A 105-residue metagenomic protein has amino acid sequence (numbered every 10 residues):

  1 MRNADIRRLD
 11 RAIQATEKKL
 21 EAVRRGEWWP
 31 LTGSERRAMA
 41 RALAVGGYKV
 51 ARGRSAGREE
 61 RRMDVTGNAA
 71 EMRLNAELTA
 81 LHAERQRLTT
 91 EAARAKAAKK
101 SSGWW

Functional and structural regions predicted by a protein language model:
M1-S34, N68-A80: Short, charge/polar-rich alpha-helical segments
D10-A12, T66-W105: Charged, polyampholytic interaction/assembly segments that form long, compositionally biased interfaces
A12, R36-A38, G47, L88: Generic signature of intrinsically disordered, low-complexity, basic-rich segments and short cationic peptides
E17, A40-A42: Intrinsically disordered, low-complexity regions
A22, W29, R36, L43 (+3 more regions): Heptad-repeat coiled-coil alpha-helices
S34-E35, R54: A generic structural signal for solvent-exposed, polar alpha-helical segments
L43-E77: Short, glycine/alanine-rich amphipathic alpha-helical segment that often forms an alpha-turn-alpha hairpin
